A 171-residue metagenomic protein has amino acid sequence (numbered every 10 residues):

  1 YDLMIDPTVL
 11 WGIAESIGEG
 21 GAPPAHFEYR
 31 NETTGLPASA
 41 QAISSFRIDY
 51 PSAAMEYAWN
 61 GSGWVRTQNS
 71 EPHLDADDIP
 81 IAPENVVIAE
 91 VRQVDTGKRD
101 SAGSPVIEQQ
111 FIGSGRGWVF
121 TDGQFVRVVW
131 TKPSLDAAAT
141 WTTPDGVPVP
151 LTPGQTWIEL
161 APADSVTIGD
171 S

Functional and structural regions predicted by a protein language model:
Y1-S171: A surface/extracellular/periplasmic glyco- and lipid-processing/surface-interacting theme
